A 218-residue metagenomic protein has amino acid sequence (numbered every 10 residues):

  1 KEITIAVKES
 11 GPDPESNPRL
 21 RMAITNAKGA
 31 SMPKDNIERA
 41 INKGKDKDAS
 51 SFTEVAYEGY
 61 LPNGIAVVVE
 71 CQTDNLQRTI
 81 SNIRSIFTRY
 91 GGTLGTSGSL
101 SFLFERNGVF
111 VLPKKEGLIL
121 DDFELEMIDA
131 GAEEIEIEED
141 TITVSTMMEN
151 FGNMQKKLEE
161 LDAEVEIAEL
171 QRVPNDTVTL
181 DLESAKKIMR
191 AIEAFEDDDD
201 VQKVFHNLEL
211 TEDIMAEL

Functional and structural regions predicted by a protein language model:
K1-N17: N-terminal glycine-rich anion-binding loops that anchor highly charged ligand groups
I3, I37, I83, M127 (+1 more regions): Residue-level signature of catalytic and energy-coupling elements of molecular machines, predominantly ATP/GTP-dependent
V7, G59-L61, V69-T73, L112-E116 (+1 more regions): Flexible glycine-/small-residue-rich
P14-N17, E54-P62, L94-F104, A163-P174: Flexible hinge/switch segments at interdomain interfaces of large molecular machines
P14-V68: Translation machinery proteins
S31-K34, L76-T79, I119: Helix N-cap / loop-to-helix initiation motif
E58-Q72, T79-E105: RNA pseudouridine synthases
V109-L218: Positively charged, low-complexity, intrinsically disordered RNA-binding extensions
